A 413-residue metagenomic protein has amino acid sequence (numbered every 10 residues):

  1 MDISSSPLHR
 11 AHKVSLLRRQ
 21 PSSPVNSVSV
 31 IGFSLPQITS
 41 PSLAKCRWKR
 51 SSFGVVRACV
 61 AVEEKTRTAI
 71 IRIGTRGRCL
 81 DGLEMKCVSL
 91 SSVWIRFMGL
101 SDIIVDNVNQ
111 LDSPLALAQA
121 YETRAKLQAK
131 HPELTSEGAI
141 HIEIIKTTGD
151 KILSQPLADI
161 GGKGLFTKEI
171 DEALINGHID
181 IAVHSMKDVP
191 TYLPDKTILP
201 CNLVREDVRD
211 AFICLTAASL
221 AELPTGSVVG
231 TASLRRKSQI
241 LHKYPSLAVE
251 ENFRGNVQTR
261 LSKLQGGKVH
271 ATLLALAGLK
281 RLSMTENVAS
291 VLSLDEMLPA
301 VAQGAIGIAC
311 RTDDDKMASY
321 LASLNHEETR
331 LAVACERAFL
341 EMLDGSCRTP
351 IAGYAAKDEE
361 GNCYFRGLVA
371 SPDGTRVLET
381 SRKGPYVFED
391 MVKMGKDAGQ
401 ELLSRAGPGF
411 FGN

Functional and structural regions predicted by a protein language model:
D2-I160, T167, N176, M186 (+2 more regions): Small-molecule-sensing regulatory modules
E172, L220, L261-S262: Alpha-helical segments flanking ligand/cofactor-binding loops in enzyme cores
I179: Dinucleotide-binding Rossmann-like beta1-alpha1 core, especially the glycine-rich loop that anchors the ADP
M186-K187, L193-A248: A conserved helix-loop-strand patch within extracytoplasmic ligand-binding domains of the periplasmic binding
